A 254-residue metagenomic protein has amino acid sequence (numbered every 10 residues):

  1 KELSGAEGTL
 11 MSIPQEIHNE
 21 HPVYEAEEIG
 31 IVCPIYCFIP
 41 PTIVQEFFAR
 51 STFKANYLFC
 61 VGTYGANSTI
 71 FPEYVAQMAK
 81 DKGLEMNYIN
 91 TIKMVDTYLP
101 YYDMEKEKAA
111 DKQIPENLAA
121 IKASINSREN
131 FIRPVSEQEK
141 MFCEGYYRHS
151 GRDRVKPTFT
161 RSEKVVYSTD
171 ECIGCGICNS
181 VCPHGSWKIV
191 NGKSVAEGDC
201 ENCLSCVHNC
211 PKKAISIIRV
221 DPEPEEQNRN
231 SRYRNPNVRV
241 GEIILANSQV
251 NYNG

Functional and structural regions predicted by a protein language model:
E2-P14, H18-C33, C37-V155, R219-E226 (+1 more regions): FMN-binding flavodoxin-like domain, especially the glycine-rich phosphate-binding loop
P22-V23, S51, F159, C175 (+1 more regions): Generic structural signal for beta-strand residues in well-ordered domains
F59-V61, R154, S162-K164, N191-G192: A short, structure-level motif marking secondary-structure boundaries and short turns
V75, V155-S162, E201-S205, K212: Repeat-unit-sized solenoid/scaffold elements
M141-P183: A mid-sequence, solvent-exposed acidic-amphipathic segment
Y167-S168, I173-E201, S205-E223: Iron-sulfur cluster-binding cysteine motifs and their immediate structural context in ferredoxin-like electron-transfer
